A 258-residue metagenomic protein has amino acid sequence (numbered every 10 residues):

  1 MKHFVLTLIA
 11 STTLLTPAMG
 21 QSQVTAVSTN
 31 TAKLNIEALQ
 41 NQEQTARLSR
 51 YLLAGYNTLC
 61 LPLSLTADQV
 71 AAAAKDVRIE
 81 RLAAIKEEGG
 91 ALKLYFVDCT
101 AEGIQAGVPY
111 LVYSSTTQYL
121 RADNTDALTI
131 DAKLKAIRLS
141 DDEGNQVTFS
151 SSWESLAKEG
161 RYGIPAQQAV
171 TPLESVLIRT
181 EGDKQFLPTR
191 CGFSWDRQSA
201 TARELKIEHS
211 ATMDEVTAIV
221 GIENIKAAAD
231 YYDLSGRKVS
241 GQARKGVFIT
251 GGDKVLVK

Functional and structural regions predicted by a protein language model:
M1-S22: Bacterial Sec-dependent N-terminal signal peptides
Q21-A73, V97-T217: A short, polar beta-strand/turn micro-motif
L65, Q69-L94: A glycine-rich, hydrophobic loop/mini-helix early in the fold
A83, D214-K258: C-terminal outer-membrane/trafficking sorting elements
A83-I85, S155, G163, D230: Assembly/interface hotspot detector across virion components, adhesins/toxins, and nucleic-acid enzymes
K86-E87, T171, D196, D233 (+1 more regions): Acidic surface patches and DE-rich sequence motifs
